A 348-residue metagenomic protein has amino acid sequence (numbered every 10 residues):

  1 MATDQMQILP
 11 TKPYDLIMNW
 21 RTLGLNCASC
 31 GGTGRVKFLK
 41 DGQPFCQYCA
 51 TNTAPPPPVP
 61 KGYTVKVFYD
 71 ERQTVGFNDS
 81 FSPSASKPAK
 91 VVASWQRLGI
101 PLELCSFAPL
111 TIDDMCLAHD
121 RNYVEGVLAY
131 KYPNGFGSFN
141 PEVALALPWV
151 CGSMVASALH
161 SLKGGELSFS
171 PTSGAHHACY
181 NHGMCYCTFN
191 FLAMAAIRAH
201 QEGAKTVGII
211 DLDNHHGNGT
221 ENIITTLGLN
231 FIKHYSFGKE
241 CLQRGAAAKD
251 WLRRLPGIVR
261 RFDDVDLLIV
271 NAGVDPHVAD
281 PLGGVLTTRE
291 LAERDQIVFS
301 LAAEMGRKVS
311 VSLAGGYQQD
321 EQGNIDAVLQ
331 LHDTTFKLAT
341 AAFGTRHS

Functional and structural regions predicted by a protein language model:
A2-R21: Short, intrinsically disordered terminal segments enriched in charged and Pro/Gly residues
G24, Q43: Residues immediately within or flanking Cys/His clusters that coordinate Zn2+ in small zinc-binding modules
C27-C30, C46-C49: Short cysteine-rich clusters marking metal-coordination/redox-active sites
G34-R35, T53: Cys/His-rich microdomains that often coordinate metals
A50, P56-Y63, G126-S348: A general "terminal functional-core" signal
P56-L110: N-terminal low-complexity, Ser/Thr- and acidic-residue-enriched intrinsically disordered segments
S106-D114, S170-H176: Short, glycine/charge-rich beta-strand/loop segments that flank catalytic centers and engage negatively charged groups
A108-Y132: Charged, often glycine-rich, active-site loop that binds/positions anionic groups
